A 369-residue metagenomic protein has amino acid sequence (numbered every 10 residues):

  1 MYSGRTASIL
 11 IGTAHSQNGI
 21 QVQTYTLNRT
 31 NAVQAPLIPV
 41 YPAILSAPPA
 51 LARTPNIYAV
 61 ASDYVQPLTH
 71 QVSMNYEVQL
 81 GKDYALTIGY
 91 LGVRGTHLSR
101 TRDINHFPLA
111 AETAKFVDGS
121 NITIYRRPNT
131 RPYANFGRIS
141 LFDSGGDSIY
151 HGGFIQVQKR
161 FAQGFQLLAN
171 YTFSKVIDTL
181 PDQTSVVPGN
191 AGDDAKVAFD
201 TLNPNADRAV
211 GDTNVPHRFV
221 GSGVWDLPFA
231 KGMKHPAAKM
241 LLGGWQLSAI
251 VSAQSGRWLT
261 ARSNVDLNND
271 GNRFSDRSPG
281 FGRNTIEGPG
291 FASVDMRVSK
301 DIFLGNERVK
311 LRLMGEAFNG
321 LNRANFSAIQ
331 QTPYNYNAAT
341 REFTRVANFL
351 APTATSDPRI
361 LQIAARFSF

Functional and structural regions predicted by a protein language model:
M1-D143, G282, P289: Solvent-exposed loop/turn elements at secondary-structure boundaries
S8-T13, S99-I104, L180-V186, H235-P236 (+2 more regions): Outer-membrane beta-barrel translocator domains and adjoining extracellular loop/strand segments of Gram-negative
I38-P49, P55, D207, G211-T213 (+5 more regions): Extracytoplasmic gating/loop element in the C-terminal half of outer-membrane beta-barrel translocons and assembly
V60, H70-M74, H151-I155, H217-G223 (+4 more regions): Hydrophobic, lipid-facing positions within transmembrane beta-strands of outer-membrane proteins
M74, L86-I88, Q163, L167-A169 (+4 more regions): Transmembrane beta-strands of outer-membrane beta-barrel proteins
V78-K82, V157, F161-Q163, F173 (+8 more regions): Outer-membrane beta-barrel strand-turn architecture
L91-A237, I250-S252: Gram-negative outer-membrane beta-barrel transporters
N325-F369: C-terminal beta-signal and terminal closure region of outer-membrane beta-barrel proteins
